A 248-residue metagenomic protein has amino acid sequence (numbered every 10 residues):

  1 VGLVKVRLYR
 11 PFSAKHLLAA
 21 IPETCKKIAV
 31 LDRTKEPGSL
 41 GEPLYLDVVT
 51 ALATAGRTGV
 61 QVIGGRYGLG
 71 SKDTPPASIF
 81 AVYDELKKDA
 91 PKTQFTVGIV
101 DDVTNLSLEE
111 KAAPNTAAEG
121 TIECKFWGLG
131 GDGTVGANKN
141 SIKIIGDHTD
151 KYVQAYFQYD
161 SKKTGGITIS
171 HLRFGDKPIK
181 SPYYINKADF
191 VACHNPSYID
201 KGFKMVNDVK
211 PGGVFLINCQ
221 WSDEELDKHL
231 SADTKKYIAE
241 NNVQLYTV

Functional and structural regions predicted by a protein language model:
G2-K27: Core nucleotide-handling region used for phosphoryl-transfer chemistry
V4, G70, G128-D132: Generic amphipathic alpha-helical segments used as scaffolds and interaction surfaces in large, multi-domain proteins
V4-V6, Q61-G64, Q154-Q158: Beta-strand segments within the central parallel beta-sheet cores of soluble alpha/beta enzyme folds
P11-F12, T24, L31-R33, S39-E42 (+2 more regions): Active-site cofactor/cluster-binding pocket
F12-H16, D47, S78, K201: Well-ordered alpha-helical segments embedded in enzymatic catalytic cores
I21, A53-G56, G146: N-terminal cationic-hydrophobic initiation segments that often serve targeting/anchoring roles
K27-T116, D233-A239, T247: Peripheral docking tails and interdomain loops at the edges of cofactor- or intermediate-handling domains
